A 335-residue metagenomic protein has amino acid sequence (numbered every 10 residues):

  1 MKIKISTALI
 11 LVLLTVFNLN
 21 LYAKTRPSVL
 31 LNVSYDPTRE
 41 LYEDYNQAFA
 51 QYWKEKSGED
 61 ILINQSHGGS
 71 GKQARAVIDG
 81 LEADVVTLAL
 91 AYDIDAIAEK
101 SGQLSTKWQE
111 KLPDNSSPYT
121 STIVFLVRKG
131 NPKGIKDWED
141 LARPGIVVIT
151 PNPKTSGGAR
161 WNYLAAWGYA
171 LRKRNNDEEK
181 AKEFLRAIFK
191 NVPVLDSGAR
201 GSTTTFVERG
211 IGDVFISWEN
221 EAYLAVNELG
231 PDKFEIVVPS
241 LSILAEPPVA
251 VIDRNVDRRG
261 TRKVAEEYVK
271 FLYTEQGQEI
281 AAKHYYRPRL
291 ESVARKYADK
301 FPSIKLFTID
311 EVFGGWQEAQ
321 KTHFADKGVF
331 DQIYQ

Functional and structural regions predicted by a protein language model:
M1-L9: Bacterial N-terminal signal peptides that target proteins for export
A8-N18: Bacterial N-terminal signal peptides
K24-S156, A298, K305, Y334: N-terminal segment of the mature folded domain
V33-Y35, V127-K129, V147-R174, I188-V192 (+1 more regions): Short beta-strand->loop
I123-N131, E246-K263, I280-H284: A bilobed periplasmic-binding-protein/Venus flytrap-type ligand-binding module shared by bacterial periplasmic
G130-K136, T155, G168-N176, N255-K263: Short helix-loop capping/hinge motifs at secondary-structure junctions, enriched in acidic/polar residues
K173-S240: Ligand-binding pocket segment of bilobal, Venus flytrap-like solute-binding proteins
V256-Q335: Extracellular/periplasmic juxtamembrane helices and adjacent flexible linkers that interface with membrane partners
